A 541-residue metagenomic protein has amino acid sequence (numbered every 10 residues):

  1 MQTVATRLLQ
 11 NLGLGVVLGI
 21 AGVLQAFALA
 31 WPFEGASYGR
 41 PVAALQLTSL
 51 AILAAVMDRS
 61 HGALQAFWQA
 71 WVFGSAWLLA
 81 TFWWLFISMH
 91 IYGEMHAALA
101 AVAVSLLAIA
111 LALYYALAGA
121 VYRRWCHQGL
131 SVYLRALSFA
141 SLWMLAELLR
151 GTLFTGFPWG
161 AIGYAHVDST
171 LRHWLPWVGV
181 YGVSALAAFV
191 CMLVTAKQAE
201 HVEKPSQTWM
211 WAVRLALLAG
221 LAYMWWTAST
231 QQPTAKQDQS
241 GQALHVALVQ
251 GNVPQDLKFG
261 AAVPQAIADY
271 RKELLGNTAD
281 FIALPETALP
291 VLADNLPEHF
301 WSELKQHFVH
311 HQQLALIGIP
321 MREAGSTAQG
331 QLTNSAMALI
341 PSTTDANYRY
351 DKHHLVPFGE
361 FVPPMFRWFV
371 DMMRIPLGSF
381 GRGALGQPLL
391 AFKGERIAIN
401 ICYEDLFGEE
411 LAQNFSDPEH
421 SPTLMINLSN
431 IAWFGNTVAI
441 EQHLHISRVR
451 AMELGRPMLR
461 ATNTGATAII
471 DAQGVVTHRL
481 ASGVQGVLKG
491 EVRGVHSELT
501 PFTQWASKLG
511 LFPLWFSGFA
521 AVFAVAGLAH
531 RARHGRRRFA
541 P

Functional and structural regions predicted by a protein language model:
Q2-Q231, L428, N436-T437, I470-Q473 (+2 more regions): Membrane-embedded alpha-helical bundles of multi-pass enzymes that act on lipidic or dolichyl-linked glycan substrates
A228-S507: Soluble catalytic domains of enzymes that build or remodel membrane lipids, polysaccharides, and related
